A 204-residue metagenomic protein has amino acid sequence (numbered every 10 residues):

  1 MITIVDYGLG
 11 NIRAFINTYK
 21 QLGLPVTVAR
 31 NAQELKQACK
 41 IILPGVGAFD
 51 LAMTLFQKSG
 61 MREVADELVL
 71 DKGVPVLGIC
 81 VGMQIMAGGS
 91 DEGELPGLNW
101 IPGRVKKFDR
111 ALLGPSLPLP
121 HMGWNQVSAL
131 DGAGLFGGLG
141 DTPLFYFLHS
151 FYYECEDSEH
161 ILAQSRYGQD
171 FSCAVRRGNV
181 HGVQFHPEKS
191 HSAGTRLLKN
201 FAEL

Functional and structural regions predicted by a protein language model:
I2-L24, P187-K189: N-terminal beta1-alpha1 ligand-phosphate binding loop
P25, K40, P75-L77: Structural signature of beta-strand start/N-cap positions in the alpha/beta core of ABC transporter nucleotide-binding
V26-K36: Short acidic low-complexity segments
L35-G45: Short acidic/histidine-rich motifs immediately flanking catalytic phosphotransfer sites in two-component signaling
G47-H121: Cysteine-nucleophile active-site neighborhood
G89-Y167: Pocket-forming structural segment of enzyme catalytic cores
Q169-R176: Short, surface-exposed beta-strand/loop micro-motifs that present aromatic residues
V183-L204: Acyltransferase
